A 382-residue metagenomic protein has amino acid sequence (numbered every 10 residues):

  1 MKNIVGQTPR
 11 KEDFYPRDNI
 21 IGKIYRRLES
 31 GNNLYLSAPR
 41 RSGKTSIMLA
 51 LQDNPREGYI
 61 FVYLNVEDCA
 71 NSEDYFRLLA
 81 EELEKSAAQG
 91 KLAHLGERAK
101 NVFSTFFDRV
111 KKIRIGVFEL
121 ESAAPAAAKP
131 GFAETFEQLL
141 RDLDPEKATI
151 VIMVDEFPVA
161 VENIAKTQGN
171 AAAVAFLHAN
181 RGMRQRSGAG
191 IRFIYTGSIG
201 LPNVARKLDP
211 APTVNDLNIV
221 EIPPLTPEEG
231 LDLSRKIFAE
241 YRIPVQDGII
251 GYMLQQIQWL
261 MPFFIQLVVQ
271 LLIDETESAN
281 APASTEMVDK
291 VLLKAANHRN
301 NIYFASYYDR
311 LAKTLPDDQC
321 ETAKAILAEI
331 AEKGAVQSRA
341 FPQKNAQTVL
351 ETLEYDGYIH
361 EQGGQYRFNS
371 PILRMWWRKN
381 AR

Functional and structural regions predicted by a protein language model:
M1-L34, P39, H360: A short, basic N-terminal segment
S30-S42, S46-T167: P-loop NTPase nucleotide-binding core
N54, A179, L271, T352-Y355: Alpha-helical DNA-recognition elements
A148-I150, V159-Q256, D274-N280, T285-N300: The catalytic "switch" region of P-loop NTPases
D247, Q256-K344: Winged-helix-like regulatory helical subdomains adjacent to P-loop NTPase cores
A340-D356, H360: Short amphipathic alpha-helical interaction segments
Q365-S370: Minor-groove-contacting beta-hairpin "wing" of winged helix-turn-helix DNA-binding domains
L373-R382: Short, amphipathic alpha-helical interaction segments positioned at domain boundaries
